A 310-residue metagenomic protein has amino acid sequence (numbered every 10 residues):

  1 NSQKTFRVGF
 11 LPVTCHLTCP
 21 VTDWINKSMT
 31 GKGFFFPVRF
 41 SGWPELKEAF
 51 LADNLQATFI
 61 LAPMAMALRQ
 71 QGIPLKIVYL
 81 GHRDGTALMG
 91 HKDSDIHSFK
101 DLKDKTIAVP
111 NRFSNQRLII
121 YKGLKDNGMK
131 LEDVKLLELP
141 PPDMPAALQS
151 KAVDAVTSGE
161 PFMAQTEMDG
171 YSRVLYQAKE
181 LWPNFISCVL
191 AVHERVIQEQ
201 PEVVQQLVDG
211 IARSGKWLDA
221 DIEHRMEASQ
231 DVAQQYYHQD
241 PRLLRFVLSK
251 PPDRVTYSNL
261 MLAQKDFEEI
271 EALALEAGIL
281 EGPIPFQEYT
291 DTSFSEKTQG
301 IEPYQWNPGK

Functional and structural regions predicted by a protein language model:
N1-K130, K135-E138, D154-E160, Y171-Y176 (+1 more regions): Short, glycine-/small- and polar/acidic-enriched structural segments that line small-molecule recognition paths
N1-R39, E268-K310: N-terminal hydrophobic or amphipathic helices and topogenic motifs
P20, S41, E45, A49 (+10 more regions): Extracytoplasmic/secreted proteins, especially bacterial periplasmic and envelope-associated proteins
I60-A67, L80-A87, D231-Q234, R242-L244 (+1 more regions): Amphipathic, soluble alpha/beta structural segments
P63-M64, S94, L137, P142-Y237: Pocket-lining segment of extracytoplasmic ligand-binding domains
L68, L124, T166, V232-Q234 (+1 more regions): Hydrophobic alpha-helix position signal
S150-V153, P251-K265, E296-Y304: Short amphipathic alpha-helical segments at helix boundaries and their inter-helical linkers
Q198-G282: Secondary-structure end/capping motifs
